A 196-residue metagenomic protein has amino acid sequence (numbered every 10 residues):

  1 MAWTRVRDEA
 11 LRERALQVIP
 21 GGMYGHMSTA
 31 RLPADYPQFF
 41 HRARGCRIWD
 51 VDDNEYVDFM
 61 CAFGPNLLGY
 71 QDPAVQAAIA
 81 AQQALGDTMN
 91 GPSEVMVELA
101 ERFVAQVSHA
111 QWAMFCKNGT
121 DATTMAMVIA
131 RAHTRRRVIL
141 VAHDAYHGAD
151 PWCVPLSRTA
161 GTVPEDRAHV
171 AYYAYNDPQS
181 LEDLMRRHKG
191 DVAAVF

Functional and structural regions predicted by a protein language model:
M1-H109: N-terminal glycine-rich, Lys/His-bearing helix-loop that initiates the first secondary-structure elements of many
E98-A193: PLP-dependent aspartate aminotransferase-fold enzymes
